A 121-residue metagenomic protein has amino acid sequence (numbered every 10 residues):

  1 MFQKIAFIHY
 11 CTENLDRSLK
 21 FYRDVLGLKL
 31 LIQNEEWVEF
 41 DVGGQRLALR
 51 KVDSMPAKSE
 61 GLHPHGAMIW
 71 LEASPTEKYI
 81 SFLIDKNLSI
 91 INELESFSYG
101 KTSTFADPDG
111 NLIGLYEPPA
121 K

Functional and structural regions predicted by a protein language model:
M1-A6, K29-E72, I80-A106, E117-K121: Vicinal oxygen chelate
S18-R23, L83, G110: Conserved active-site tyrosine of GNAT-family acetyltransferases
